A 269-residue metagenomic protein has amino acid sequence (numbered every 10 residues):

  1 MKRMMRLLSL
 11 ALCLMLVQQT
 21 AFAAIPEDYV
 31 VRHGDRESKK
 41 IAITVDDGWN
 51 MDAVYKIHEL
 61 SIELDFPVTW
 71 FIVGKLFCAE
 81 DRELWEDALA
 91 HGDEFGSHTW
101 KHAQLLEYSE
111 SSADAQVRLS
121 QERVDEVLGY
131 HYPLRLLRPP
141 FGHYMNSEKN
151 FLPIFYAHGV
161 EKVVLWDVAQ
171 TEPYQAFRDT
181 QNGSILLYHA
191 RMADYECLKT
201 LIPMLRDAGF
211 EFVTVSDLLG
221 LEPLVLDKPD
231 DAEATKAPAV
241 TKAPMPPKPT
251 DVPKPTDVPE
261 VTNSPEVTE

Functional and structural regions predicted by a protein language model:
M1-L8: Bacterial N-terminal signal peptides that target proteins for export
L12-L16, T20: Hydrophobic core
T20-F22, D227-E269: Intrinsically disordered, low-complexity repeat and linker tracts
A24-Y108, L119, R123, Y130 (+1 more regions): Active-site beta->alpha N-cap acidic-glycine motif
I25-E37, S61-T69, L76-C78, A193-V240: C-terminal domain-boundary segment and adjacent tail
K56, A79, H102-E211, S216-L219 (+1 more regions): Catalytic domains of cell-wall/extracellular-matrix polysaccharide-remodeling enzymes, centered on de-N-acetylation
